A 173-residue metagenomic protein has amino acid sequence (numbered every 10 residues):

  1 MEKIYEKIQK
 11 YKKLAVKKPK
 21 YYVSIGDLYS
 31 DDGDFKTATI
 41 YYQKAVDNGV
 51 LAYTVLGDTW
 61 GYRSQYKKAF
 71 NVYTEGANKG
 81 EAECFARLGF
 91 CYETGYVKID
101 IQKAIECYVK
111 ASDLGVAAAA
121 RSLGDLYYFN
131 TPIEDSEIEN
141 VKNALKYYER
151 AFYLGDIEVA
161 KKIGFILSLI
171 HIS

Functional and structural regions predicted by a protein language model:
D32, R63, G95-K98, N130 (+1 more regions): Structural motif corresponding to the intra-repeat A-B loop/turn of tetratricopeptide repeats
I170-S173: Conserved small/polar residues in nucleotide/adenosyl-binding loops
